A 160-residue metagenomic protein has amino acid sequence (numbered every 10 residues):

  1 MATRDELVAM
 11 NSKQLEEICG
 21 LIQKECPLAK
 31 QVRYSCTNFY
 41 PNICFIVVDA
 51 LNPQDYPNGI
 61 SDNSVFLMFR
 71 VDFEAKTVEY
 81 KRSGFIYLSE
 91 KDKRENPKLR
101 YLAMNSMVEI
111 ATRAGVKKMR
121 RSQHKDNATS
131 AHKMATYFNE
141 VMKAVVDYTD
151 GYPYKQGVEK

Functional and structural regions predicted by a protein language model:
M1-Q23, P27, G151, G157-E159: Short, extreme N-terminal segment that most often corresponds to the first beta-strand
A2, K13, G20, C36 (+6 more regions): Compositionally biased regions
A9, R33, V48-D49, F66 (+6 more regions): N-terminal non-cleavable signal-anchor helices
S12, Q31, I43, P53 (+8 more regions): N-terminal cationic leader/targeting segments used for protein routing and processing
C19-G84: Amphipathic, interaction-prone secondary-structure segments
G84-K160: Mixed-charge, Lys/Arg-enriched low-complexity segments
